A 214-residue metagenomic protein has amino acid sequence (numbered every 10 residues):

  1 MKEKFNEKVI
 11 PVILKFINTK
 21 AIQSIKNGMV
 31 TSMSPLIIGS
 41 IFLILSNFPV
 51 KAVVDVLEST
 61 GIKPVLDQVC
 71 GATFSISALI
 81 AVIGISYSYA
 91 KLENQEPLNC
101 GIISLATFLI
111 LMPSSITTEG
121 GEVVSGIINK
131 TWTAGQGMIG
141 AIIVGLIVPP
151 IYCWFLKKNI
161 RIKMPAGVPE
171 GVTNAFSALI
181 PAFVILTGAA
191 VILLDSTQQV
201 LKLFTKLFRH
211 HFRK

Functional and structural regions predicted by a protein language model:
M1-I37, F42-I44, V54-E58, I62-K214: Signature of multi-pass transmembrane helix bundles
